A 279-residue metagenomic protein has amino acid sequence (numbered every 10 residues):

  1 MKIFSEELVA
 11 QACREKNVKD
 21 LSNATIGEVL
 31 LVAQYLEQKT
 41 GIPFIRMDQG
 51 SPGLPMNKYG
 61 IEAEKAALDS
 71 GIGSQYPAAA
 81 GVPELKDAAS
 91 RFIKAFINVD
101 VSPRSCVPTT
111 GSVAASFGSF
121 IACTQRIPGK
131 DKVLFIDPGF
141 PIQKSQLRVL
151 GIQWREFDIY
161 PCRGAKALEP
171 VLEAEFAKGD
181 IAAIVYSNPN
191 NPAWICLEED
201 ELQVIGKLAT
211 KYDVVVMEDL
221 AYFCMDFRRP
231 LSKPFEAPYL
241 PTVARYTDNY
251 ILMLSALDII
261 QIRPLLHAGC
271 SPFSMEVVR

Functional and structural regions predicted by a protein language model:
K2-A114: N-terminal small-domain helix-loop-helix segment of the aminotransferase-like
F4-V9, A174, P238-R279: Conserved core segment of the aminotransferase class I/II
I42, I152, V214: Short glycine/serine/threonine/alanine-rich loop segments
F44-R46, W154-E156, Y250-M253: Conserved beta-strand scaffold positions in the cores of enzyme catalytic domains, especially in NTP/NDP-utilizing
G53-N57, P192-I195, Y212, C224-D226 (+2 more regions): Short catalytic/ligand-binding loop motif for oxyanion handling, primarily in non-cytosolic enzymes, centered on
D69-K211, F223-T247: Conserved core of the PLP fold type I
A182-A183, V215, I251-L252: Short, Asp-centered acidic motifs that coordinate Mg2+ and/or phosphate in catalytic or ligand-binding sites
D219-L220: Walker B catalytic acidic pair
